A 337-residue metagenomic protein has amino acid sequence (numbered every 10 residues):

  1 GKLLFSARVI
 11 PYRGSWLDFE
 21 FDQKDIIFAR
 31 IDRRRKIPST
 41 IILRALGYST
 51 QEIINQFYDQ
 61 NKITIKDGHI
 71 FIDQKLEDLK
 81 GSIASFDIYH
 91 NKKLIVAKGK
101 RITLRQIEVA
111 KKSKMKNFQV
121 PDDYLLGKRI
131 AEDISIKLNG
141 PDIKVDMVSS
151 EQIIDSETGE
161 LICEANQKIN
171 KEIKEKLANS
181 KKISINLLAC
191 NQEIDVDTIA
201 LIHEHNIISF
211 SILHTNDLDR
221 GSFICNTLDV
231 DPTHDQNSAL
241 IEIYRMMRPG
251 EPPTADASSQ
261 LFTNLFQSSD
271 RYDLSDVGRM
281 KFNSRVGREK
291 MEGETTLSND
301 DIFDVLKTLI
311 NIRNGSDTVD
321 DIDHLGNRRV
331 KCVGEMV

Functional and structural regions predicted by a protein language model:
G1-M336: N-terminal non-catalytic structural scaffold regions of very large proteins
